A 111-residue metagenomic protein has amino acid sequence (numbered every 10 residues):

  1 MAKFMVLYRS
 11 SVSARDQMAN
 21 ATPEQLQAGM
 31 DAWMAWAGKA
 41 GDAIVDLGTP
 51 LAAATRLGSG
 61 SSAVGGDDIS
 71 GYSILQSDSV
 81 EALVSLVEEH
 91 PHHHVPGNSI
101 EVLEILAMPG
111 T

Functional and structural regions predicted by a protein language model:
M1-T111: Conserved, structured core segments of small domains
